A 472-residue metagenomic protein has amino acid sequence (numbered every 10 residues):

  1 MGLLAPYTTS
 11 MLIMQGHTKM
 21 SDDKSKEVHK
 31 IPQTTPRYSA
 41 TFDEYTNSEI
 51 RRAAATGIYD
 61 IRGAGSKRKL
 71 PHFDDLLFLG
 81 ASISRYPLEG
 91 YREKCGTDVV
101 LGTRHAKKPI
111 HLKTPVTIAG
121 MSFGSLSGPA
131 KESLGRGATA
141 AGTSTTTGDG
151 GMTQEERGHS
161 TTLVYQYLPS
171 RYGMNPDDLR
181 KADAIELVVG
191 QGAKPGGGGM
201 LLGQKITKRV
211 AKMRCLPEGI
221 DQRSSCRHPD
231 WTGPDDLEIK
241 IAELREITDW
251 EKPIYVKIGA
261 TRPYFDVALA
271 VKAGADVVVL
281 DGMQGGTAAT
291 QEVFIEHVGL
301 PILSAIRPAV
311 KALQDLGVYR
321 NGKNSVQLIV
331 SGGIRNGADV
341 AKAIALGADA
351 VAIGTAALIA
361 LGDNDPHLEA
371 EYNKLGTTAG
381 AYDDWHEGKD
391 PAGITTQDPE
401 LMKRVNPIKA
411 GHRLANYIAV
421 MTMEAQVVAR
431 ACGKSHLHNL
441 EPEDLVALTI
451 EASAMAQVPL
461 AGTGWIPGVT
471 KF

Functional and structural regions predicted by a protein language model:
M1-V116, G120, S125-T139, T143-S144 (+5 more regions): Conserved, well-structured core domains of diverse proteins
G142-T143, A182, A275, A348 (+1 more regions): A structural motif
T146-T147, Q166, E186-V188, V279 (+1 more regions): Conserved beta-strand positions in the central sheet of alpha/beta enzyme cores
G148-G150, W250-K257, Y319-K323, C432-P442: Flexible, glycine/charged-enriched surface loops at secondary-structure junctions
K181, E186-V188, G192-L216, H386-E400 (+1 more regions): Mobile "lid/hinge" segments at catalytic clefts and subdomain interfaces of large enzymes
G203-I206, V210-M213, E218-W231, A288-S304 (+1 more regions): Glycine-rich tight-turn/loop motif centered on a GG-T
C215, D230, T355-K434, A454-F472: Ligand-binding clefts of soluble mixed alpha/beta catalytic domains
H228-E400: Glycine-rich phosphate/ribose-binding loops and adjacent secondary-structure elements that form binding surfaces
